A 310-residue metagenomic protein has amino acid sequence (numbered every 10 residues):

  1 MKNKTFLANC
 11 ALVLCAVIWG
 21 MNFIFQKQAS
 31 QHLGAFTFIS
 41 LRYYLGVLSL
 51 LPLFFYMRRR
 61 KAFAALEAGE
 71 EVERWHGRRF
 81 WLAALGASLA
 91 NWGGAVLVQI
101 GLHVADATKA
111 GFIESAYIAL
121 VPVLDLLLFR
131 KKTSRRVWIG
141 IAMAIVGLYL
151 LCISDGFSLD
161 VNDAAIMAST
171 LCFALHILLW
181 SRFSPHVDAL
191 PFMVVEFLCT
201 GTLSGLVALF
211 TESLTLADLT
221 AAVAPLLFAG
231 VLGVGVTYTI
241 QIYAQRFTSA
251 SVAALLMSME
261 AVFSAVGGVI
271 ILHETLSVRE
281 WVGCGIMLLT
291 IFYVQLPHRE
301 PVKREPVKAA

Functional and structural regions predicted by a protein language model:
M1-I39, D155-R182, P306-A310: Glycine-/small-residue-enriched transmembrane alpha-helix faces in small-molecule transporters and effluxers
F6-A11, T37-M57, W81-L82, R136-M143 (+2 more regions): Hydrophobic alpha-helical transmembrane segments of multi-pass integral membrane proteins, especially transporters
G20, I24, S88, W92 (+6 more regions): Hydrophobic/small/kink-forming positions within alpha-helical transmembrane segments of polytopic membrane proteins
N22-F23, L51-E114, L150, G230-T248: Specific transmembrane alpha-helical segments of multi-pass solute transporters/efflux pumps, especially DMT/EamA
I39-L41, A110-A116, W180-G201, V234-I270: Helix-helix packing/entry segments at the starts of transmembrane helices
Y43, L51, R58-R59, A222-A224 (+2 more regions): C-terminal-most transmembrane helix of multi-pass membrane proteins
S49, L53-F54, Y117-I139, V262-W281: C-terminal transmembrane-helix exit sites in multi-pass transporters
L50, T133-I153, F173, S204 (+1 more regions): Hydrophobic transmembrane alpha-helices of multi-pass small-molecule transport proteins
